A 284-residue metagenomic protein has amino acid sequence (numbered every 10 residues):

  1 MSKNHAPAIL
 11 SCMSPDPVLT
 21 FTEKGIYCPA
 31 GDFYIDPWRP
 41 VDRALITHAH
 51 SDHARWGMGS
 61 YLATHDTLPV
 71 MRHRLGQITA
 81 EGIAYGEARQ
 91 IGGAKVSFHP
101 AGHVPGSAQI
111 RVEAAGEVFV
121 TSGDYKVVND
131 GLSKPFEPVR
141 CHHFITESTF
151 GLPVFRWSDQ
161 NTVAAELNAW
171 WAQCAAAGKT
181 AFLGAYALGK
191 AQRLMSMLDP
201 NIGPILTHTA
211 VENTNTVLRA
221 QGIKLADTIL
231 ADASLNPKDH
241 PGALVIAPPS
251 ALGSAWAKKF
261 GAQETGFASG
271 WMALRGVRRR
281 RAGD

Functional and structural regions predicted by a protein language model:
S2-K3, P7, Q109-D284: Metal-dependent phosphodiesterase/nuclease catalytic metal-binding core
S14-A30, Y34-R39, R43, A49-G184 (+2 more regions): His/Asp/Glu-rich metal-coordinating catalytic cores of metallo-dependent phosphodiesterases/hydrolases acting on
